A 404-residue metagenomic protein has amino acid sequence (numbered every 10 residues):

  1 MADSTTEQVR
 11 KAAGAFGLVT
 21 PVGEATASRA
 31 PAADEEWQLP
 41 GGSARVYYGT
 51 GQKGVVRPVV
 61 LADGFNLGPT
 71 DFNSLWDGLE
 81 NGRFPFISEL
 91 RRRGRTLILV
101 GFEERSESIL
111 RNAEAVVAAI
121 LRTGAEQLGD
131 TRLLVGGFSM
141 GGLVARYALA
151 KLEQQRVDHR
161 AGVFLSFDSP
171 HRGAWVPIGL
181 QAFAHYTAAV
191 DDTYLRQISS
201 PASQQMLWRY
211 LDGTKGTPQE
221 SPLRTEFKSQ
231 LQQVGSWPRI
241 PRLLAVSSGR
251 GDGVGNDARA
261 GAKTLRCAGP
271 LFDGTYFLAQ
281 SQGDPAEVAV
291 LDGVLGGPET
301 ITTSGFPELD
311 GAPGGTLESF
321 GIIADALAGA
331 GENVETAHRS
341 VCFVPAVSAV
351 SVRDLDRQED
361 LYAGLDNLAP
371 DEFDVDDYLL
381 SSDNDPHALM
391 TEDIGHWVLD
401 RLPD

Functional and structural regions predicted by a protein language model:
M1-S43, A268-D404: Terminal low-complexity/disordered tails
R29-L99: Short, surface-exposed "cap/lid" segments of acyl-processing enzymes
P40-G49, T217-S236: A Trp-anchored, charged/polar loop motif used as the substrate-binding/catalytic surface of acyl/ester-handling
G54-P58, R93-I98, L128-L133, D158-V163 (+1 more regions): Loop/turn elements at helix/coil->beta-strand transitions in domains of secreted/extracellular proteins
A62-F65, V100-E103, F138-S139, F167-P170 (+1 more regions): Active-site-proximal beta-strand/loop segments in catalytic clefts of secreted hydrolases
G101-V117: Catalytic nucleophile-loop/oxyanion-hole region of alpha/beta-hydrolase and closely related hydrolase-like folds
A113-S229, G251-G297: Serine-dependent carboxylesterase/thioesterase catalytic core of lipase-like alpha/beta-hydrolase/SGNH enzymes
A148, V234-V246, G251-G255: Extended ligand-binding clefts on enzyme/binding-domain cores
